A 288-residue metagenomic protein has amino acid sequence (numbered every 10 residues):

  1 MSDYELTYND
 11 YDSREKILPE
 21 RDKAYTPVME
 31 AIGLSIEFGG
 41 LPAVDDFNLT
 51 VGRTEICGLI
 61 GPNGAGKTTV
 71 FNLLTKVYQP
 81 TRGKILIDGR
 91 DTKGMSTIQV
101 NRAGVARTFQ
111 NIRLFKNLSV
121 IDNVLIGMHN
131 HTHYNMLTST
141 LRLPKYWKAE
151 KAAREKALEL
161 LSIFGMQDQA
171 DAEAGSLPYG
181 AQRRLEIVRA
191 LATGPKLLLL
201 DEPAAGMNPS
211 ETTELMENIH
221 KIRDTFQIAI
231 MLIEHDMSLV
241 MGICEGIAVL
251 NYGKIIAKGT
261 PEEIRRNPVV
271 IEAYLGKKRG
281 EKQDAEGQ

Functional and structural regions predicted by a protein language model:
S2-Q288: Glycine-rich phosphate-binding loops of nucleotide-dependent enzymes
